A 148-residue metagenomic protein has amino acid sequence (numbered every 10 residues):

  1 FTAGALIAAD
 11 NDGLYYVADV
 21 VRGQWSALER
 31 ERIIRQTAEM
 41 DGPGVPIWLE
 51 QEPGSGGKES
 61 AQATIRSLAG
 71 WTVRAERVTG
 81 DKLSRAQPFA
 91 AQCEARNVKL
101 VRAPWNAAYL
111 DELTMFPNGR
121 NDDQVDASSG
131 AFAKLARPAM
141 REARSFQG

Functional and structural regions predicted by a protein language model:
F1-G4, D126: Short hydrophobic/aromatic beta-strand or adjacent loop that forms the aromatic wall/cage of a ligand/substrate-binding
A3-G119: Mg2+-dependent endonuclease catalytic cores in nucleic-acid-processing enzymes, primarily RNase H-like
R102-W105, Q124-S129, R144: Short coil/turn segments at secondary-structure boundaries
Y109-A136: Charged alpha-helix within mobile-element recombinases
A131-G148: Acidic two-metal-ion nuclease catalytic site recognized across multiple nuclease folds, prominently DnaQ/RNase D-T
